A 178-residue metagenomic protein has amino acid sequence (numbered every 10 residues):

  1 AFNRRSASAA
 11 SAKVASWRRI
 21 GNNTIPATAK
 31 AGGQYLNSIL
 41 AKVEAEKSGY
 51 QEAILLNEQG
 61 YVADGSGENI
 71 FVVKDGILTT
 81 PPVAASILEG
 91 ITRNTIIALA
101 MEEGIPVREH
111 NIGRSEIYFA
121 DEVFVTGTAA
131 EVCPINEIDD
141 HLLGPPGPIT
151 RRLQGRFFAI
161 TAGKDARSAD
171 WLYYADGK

Functional and structural regions predicted by a protein language model:
A1-K178: Helix-start/capping segments and mature chain N-termini
